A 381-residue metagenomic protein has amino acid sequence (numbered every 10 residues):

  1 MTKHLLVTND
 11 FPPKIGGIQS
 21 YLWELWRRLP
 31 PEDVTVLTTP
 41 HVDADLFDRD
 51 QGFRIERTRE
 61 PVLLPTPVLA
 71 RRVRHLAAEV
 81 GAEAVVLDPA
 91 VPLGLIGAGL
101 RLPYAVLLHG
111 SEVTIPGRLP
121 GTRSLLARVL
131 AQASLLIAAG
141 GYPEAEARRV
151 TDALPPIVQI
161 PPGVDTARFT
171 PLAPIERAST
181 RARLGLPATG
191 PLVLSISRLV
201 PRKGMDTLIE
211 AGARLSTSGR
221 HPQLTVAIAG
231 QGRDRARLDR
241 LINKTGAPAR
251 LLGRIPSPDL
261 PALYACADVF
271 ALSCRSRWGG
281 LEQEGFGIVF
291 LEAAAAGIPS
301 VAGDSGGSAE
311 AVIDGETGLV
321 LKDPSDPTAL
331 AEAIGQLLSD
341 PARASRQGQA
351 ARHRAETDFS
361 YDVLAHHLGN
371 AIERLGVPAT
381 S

Functional and structural regions predicted by a protein language model:
P40, Y142, G163: Carbohydrate-associated surface elements
L87-L93: Short His-centered aromatic/hydrophobic patch
T170-L186: A short helix/loop element that forms part of the nucleotide-sugar donor recognition site in Leloir-type
S179-A182, Q336, R343-D358, L364: A short, well-ordered alpha-helix in the C-terminal region of glycosyltransferases
P187-K203, I209-A213: Conserved donor-binding/catalytic core segment of Leloir-type glycosyltransferases
G219, A236-P261, V269: Nucleotide-activated donor-binding/catalytic signature segment of Leloir-type glycosyltransferases, i.e., the conserved
A236, A249, A309-Q336, A342-R343: Change "using UDP/GDP/dTDP sugars" to "using nucleotide sugars
R254, A265-Q283, I298: Acidic donor-binding loop of glycosyltransferase active sites
